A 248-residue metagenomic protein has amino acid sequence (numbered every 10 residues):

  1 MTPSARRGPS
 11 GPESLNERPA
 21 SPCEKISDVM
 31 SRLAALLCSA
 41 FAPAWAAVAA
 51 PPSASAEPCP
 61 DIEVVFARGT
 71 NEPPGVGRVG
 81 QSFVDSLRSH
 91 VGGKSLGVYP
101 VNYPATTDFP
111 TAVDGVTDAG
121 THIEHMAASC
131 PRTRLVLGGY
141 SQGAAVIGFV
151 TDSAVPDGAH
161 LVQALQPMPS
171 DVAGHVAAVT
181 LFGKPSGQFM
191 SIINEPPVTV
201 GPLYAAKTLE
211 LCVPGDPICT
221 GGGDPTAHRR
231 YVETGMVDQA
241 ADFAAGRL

Functional and structural regions predicted by a protein language model:
M1-D28: N-terminal amphipathic/basic-hydrophobic helices that include classical n-h-c signal peptides and signal-anchor
A5, C23-A56: Secretory targeting and sorting signals
A42-A47, A145-F149, D238-A241: Hydrophobic alpha-helical membrane segments, chiefly transmembrane helices and signal peptide h-regions, characterized
A56-E57, L203: Short glycine/proline-enriched loop/turn "hinge" motifs that connect secondary-structure elements and lie
E57-R134, L211-V237, G246: Active-site catalytic motif of lipid deacylating hydrolases and related acyltransferases
V116-L203: Serine-dependent carboxylesterase/thioesterase catalytic core of lipase-like alpha/beta-hydrolase/SGNH enzymes
S170-R247: The alpha/beta-hydrolase serine catalytic core
